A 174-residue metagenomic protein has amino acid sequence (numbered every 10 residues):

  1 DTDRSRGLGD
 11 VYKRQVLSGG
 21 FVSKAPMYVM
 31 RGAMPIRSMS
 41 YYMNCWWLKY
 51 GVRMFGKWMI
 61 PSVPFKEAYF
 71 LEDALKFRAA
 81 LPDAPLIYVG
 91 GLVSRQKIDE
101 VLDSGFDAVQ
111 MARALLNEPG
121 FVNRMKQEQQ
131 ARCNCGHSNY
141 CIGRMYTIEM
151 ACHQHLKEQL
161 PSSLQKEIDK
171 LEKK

Functional and structural regions predicted by a protein language model:
D1-Y12: Single conserved hydrophobic/aromatic residue that forms the stacking wall/gate of nucleotide- or nucleobase-binding
T2, G19-G20, G91: Short, well-ordered beta-to-alpha junction loops that form the rim of enzyme active sites and present histidine/acidic
K13-G19, N44: Non-cysteine beta-strand/loop elements that form the S-adenosyl-L-methionine
G19-S23, L115: Glycine-rich beta-alpha junction loops
M27-K174: Extended, intrinsically disordered, low-complexity segments
